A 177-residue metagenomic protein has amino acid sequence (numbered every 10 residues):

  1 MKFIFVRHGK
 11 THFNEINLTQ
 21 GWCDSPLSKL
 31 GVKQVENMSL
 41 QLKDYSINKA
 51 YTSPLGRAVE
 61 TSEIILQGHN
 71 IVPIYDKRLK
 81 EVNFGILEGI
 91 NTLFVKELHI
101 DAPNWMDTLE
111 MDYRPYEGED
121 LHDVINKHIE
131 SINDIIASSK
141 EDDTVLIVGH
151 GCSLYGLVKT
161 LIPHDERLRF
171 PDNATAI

Functional and structural regions predicted by a protein language model:
M1-I4, K49: Extreme N-terminal starter segment of soluble prokaryotic enzymes
F3, E141-G151: Generic beta-sheet signal
K10-I71, Y75: Active-site-proximal alpha-helix that buttresses catalytic centers in soluble enzyme cores
T11, S153-L154: Short active-site segment of divalent metal-dependent hydrolases/proteases that encodes the spacing between
K43-S46, I135-T144: Glycine-rich phosphate-binding loop signature in dinucleotide/nucleotide-binding domains
T52-S53, N126, V148-G149: Short beta-strand scaffold positions
G68-K127: Phosphate-handling substructures
I162-I177: Domain-level recognition of soluble alpha/beta enzyme cores, biased toward histidine phosphatases/phosphomutases
